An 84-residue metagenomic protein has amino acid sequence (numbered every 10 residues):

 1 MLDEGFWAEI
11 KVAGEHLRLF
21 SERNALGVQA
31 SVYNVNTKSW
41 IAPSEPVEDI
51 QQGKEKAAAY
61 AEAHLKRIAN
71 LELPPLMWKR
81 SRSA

Functional and structural regions predicted by a protein language model:
M1-Q29, S83: Short N-terminal "domain-start" leader segments that mark the transition from disordered tails or signal peptides into
Y33-A84: Mixed-charge, Lys/Arg-enriched low-complexity segments
